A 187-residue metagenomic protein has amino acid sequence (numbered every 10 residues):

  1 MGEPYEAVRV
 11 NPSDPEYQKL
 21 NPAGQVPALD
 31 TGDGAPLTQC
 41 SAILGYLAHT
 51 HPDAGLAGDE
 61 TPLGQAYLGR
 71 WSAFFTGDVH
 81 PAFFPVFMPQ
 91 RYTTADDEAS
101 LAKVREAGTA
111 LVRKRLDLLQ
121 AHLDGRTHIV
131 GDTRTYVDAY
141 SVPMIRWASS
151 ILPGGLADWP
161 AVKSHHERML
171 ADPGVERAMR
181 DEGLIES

Functional and structural regions predicted by a protein language model:
M1-E106, A110: GST-like domain detector, emphasizing the conserved glutathione-binding G-site in the N-terminal thioredoxin-like
S13, R134, L184: Positions that flank functional sites
K19, A171, R180-D181: Phosphate-coordinating loops and pocket residues in cytosolic domains that bind phosphorylated ligands
L29, I43, L68, L119 (+2 more regions): Residue-level signal for nonpolar/aromatic packing positions in well-ordered secondary structure
A48, M144-I145, M179: Active-site-flanking alpha-helical
F75-A171: GST-like fold's C-terminal all-alpha helical module
A178-S187: Terminal-tail/helix-coil boundary detector
